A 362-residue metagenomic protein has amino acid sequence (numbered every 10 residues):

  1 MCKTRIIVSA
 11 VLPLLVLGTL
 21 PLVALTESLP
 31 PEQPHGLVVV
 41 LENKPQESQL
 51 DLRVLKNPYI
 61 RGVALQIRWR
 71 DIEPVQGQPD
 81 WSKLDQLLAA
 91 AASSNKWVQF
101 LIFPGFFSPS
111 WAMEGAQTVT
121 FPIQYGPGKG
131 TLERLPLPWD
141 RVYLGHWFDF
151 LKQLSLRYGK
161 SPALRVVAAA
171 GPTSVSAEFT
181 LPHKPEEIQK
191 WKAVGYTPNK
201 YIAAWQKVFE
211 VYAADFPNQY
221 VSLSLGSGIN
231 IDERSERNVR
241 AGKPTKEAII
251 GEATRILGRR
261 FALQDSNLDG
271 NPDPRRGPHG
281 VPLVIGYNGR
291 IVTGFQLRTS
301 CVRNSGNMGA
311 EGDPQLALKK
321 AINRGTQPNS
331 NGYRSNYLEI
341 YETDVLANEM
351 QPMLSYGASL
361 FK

Functional and structural regions predicted by a protein language model:
M1-T4: N-terminal secretory signal peptides that target proteins for export/translocation
I6-V8, C301: Sequence-pattern detector for short linear motifs and compositional/periodic biases rather than a specific fold
S9-P21: Bacterial N-terminal signal peptides
A24-T26: Boundary at the C-terminal end of the N-terminal hydrophobic targeting segment
P31-Y196, Y212, P217-A241, K246 (+1 more regions): Aromatic-lined carbohydrate-binding surfaces of glycoside hydrolases
Q99, F103, I256-K362: Substrate-binding cleft of secreted/luminal carbohydrate-active enzymes
